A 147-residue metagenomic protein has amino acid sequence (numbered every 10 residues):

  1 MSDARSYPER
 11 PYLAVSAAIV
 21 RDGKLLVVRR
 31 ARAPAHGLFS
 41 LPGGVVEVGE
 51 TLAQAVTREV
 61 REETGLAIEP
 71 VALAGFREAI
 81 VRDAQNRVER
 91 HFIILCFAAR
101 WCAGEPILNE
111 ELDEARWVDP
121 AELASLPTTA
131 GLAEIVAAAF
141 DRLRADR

Functional and structural regions predicted by a protein language model:
M1-S16, R87: Acidic, metal-coordinating catalytic segment for phosphate/diphosphate chemistry, firing primarily on the Nudix
L13-V15, G23, I93-L95, D113: Change "...and in nucleic-acid phosphodiester-cleaving endonucleases..." to "...and in nucleic-acid processing enzymes
A17, L73, F97-A99: A structural signal for short, well-ordered beta-strand segments
I19, V27, A99-W101, W117: Conserved hydrophobic "DFG−1" position in protein kinase catalytic cores
K24-E62: Conserved Nudix-box catalytic region and its N-terminal flanking loop in Nudix hydrolases and closely related
A67-F76: A short coil-to-beta-strand element that immediately follows conserved catalytic motifs
R77-E105, A139: Active-site-adjacent beta-strand/loop module that shapes the phosphate/pyrophosphate-binding cleft
A98, I107-A139: NUDIX/MutT-family hydrolases
